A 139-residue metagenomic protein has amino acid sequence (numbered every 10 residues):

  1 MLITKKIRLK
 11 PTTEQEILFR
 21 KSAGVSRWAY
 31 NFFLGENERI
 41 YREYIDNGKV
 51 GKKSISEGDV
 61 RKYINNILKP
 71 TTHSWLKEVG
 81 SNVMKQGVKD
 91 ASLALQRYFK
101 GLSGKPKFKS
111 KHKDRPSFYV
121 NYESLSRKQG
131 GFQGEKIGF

Functional and structural regions predicted by a protein language model:
M1-F139: Nucleic-acid substrate recognition interfaces
